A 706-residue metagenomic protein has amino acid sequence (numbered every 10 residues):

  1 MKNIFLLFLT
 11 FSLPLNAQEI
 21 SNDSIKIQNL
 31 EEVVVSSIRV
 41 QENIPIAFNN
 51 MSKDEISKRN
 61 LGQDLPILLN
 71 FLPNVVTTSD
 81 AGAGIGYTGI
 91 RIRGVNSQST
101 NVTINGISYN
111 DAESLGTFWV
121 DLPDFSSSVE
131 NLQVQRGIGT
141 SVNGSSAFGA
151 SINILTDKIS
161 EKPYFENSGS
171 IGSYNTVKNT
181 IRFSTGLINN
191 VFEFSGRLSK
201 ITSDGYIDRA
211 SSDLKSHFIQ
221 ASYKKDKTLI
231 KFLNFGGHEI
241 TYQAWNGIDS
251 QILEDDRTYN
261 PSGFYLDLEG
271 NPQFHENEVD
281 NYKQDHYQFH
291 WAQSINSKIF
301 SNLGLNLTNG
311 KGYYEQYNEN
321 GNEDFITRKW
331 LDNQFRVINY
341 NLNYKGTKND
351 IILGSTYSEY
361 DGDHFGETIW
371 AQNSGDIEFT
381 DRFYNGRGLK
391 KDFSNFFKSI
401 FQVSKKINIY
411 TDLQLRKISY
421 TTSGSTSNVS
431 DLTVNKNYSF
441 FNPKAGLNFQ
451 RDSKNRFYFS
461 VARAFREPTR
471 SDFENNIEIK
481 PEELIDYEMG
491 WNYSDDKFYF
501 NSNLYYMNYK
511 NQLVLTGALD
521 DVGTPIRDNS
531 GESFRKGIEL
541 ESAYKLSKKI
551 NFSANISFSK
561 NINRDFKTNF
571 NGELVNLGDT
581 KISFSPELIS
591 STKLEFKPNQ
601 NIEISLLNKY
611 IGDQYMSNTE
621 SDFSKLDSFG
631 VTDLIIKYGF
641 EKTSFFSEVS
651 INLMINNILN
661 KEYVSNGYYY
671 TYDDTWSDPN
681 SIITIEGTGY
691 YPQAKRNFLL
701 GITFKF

Functional and structural regions predicted by a protein language model:
I4, K510, F552, I562 (+2 more regions): C-terminal beta-signal and adjacent terminal beta-strands/loops of Gram-negative outer-membrane beta-barrel proteins
I27-N60, G89: N-terminal periplasmic "start-of-domain" segments of outer-membrane beta-barrel proteins
P66-S108, E130: Extracytoplasmic beta-strand/coil segments of soluble accessory domains associated with Gram-negative outer-membrane
S108-R136, L155: Short acidic/polar hinge/loop motifs at secondary-structure boundaries that mediate gating or recognition
I138-S141, S151-G186, R197-L198, T202-I207 (+2 more regions): Short strand-turn segments of transmembrane beta-barrel domains in outer membranes, especially the first one or two
I171-T202, I207-A244, Y282, Y287-S301 (+3 more regions): Transmembrane beta-barrel wall of Gram-negative outer-membrane proteins
D226, G346-K348, S358, F383-Y509 (+3 more regions): Structural signature of Gram-negative outer-membrane beta-barrels, strongest in the C-terminal barrel of TonB-dependent
K405, Y506-N508, D528-T619, K705: Gram-negative outer-membrane beta-barrel transporters
